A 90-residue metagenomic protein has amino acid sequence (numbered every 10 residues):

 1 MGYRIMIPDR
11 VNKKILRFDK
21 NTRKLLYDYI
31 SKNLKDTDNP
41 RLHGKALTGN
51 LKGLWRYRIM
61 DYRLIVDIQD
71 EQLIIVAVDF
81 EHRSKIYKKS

Functional and structural regions predicted by a protein language model:
G2-R4, K13, K24, I59-Y62 (+1 more regions): Enriched for short, Lys/Arg-rich terminal
I7-R41: N-terminal first-folded block
P8, T48, V78: Residue-level detector of conserved, well-ordered beta-strand and adjacent loop positions that form binding/recognition
R10, K52, H82: Residues that form or immediately flank small-molecule/cofactor binding pockets and catalytic motifs
F18-N21, L54, Q72: Residue-level signal for short amphipathic helical patches enriched in basic/charged and nearby hydrophobic residues
K32-R56: A short, surface-exposed loop/turn module that caps and links secondary-structure elements
